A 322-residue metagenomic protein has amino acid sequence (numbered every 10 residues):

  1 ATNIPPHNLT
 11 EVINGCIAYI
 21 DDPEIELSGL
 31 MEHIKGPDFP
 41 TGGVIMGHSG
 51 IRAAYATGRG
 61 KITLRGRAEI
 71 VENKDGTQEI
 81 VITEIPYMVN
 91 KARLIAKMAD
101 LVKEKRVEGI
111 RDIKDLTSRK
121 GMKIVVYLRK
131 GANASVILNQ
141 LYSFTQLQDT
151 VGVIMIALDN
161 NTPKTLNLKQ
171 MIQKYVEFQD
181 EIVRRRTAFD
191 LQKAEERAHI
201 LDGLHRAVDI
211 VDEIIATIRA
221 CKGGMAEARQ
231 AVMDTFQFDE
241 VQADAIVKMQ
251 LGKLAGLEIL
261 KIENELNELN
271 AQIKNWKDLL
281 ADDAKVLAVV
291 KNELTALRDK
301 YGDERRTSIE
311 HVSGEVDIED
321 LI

Functional and structural regions predicted by a protein language model:
T2-I322: C-terminal interaction appendages of subunits in large macromolecular complexes
